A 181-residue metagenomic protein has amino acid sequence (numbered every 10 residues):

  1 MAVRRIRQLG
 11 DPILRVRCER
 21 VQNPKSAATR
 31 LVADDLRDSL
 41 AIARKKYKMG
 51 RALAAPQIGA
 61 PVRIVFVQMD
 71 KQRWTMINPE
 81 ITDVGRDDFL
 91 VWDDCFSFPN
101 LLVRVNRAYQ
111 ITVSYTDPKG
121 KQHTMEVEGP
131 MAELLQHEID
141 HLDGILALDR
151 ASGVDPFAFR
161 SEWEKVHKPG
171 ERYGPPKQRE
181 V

Functional and structural regions predicted by a protein language model:
M1-V181: Positively charged
